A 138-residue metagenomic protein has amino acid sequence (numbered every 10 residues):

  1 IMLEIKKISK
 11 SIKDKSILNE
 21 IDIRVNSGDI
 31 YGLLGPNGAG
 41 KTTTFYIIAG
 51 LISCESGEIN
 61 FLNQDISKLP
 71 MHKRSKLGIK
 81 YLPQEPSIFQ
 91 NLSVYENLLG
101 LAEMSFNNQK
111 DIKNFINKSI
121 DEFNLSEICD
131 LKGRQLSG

Functional and structural regions predicted by a protein language model:
L3, L18-E20: Conserved structural motif at the start of ABC-family nucleotide-binding domains
K13, E96-D111, E122: ABC-type ATPase nucleotide-binding domains, specifically the catalytic core motifs of the NBD
Y31-G32, Y81: Short beta-strand immediately N-terminal to the Walker A/P-loop
L34-P36: The feature captures the beta-strand-to-loop junction immediately N-terminal to the Walker
A49: Helix-to-loop junction immediately C-terminal to a conserved catalytic motif
G57-D65, L77: Conserved ABC transporter NBD signature motif
K110-I128: Conserved ABC ATPase "signature" region
K132-G138: Conserved ABC ATPase signature
